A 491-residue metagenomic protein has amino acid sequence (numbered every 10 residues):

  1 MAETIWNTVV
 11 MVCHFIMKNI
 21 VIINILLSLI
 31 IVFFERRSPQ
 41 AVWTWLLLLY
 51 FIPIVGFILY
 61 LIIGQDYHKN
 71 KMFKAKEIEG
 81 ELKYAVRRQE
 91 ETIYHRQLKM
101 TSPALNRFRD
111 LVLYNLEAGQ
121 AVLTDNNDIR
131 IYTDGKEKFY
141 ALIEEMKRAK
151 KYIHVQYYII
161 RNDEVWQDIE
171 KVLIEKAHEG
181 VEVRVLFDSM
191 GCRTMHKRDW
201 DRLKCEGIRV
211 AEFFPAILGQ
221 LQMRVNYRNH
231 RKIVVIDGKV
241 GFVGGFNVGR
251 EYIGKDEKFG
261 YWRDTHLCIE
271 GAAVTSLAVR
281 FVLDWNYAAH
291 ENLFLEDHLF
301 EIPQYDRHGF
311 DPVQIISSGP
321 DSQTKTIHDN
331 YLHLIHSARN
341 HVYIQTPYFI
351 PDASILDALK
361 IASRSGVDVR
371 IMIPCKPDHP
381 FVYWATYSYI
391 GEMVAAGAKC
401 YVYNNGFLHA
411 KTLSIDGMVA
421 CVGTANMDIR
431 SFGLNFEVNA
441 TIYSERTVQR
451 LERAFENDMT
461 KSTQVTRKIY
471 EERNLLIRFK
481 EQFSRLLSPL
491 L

Functional and structural regions predicted by a protein language model:
M1-D329, H333, S337, I361 (+7 more regions): N-terminal localization/anchoring segments of enzymes in phospholipid and broader phosphate metabolism
A338, Y348-R370, P374, H379: Helical hairpin unit composed of two closely spaced alpha helices linked by a short loop
I344-T346, Y403, V422-G423: Thr-Gly-centered strand-to-loop micro-motif
S354-L356, Y383-A385, I415: Histidine/acidic-residue-rich catalytic or RNA/ligand-binding cores of hydrolases and nuclease-related proteins
K411: Catalytic-core elements of nucleic-acid end-processing and repair enzymes
